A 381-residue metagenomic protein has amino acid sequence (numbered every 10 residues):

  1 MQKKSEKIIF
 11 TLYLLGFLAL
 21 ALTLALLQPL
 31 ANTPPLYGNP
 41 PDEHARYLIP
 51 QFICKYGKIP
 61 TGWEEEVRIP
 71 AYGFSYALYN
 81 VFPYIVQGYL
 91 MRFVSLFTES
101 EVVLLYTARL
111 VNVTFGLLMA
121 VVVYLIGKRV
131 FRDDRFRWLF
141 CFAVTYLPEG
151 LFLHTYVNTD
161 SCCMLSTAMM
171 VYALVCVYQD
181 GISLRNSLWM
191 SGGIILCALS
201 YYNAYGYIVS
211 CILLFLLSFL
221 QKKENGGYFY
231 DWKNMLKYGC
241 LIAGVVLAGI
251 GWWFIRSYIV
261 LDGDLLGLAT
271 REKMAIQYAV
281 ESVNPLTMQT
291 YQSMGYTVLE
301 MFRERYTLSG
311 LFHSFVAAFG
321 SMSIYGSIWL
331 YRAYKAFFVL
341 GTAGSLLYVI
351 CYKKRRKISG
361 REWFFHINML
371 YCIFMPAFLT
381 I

Functional and structural regions predicted by a protein language model:
M1-Q28, F219-L220, F229-V245, H366-I367: Start-transfer (signal-anchor) and selected internal transmembrane alpha helices of multi-pass inner/ER membrane
H44-S75, F82, R92, E281: Extracytosolic helix-loop segments that constitute the early lumenal/periplasmic catalytic or substrate-binding loops
E99-V102, V123-Y146, L165: Transmembrane-helix signature of polytopic, membrane-embedded enzymes that assemble or transfer cell-envelope glycans
Y106-V130, M169: Transmembrane-helix motifs of polytopic, lipid-linked glycan transferases
E149-C163: Short acidic/glycine- and proline-prone juxtamembrane loop motifs at membrane-interface regions of multi-pass membrane
C176-Q179, Y207-V246, V260: Perimembrane helix-loop-helix junctions
N186-Y202, L213, A248: Membrane-interface alpha helices of multi-pass inner-membrane proteins
L217, K237-V349: Membrane-lumen/periplasm interface segments of specific transmembrane helices in polyprenyl phosphate-linked
